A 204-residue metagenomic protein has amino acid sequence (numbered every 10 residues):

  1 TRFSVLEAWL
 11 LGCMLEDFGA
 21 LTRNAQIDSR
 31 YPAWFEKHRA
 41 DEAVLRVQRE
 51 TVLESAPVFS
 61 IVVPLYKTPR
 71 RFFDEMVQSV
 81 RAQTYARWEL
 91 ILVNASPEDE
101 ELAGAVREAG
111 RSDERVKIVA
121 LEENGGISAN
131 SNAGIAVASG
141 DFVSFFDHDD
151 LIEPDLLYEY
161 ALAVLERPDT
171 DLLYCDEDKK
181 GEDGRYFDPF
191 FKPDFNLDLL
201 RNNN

Functional and structural regions predicted by a protein language model:
E7-S79: N-proximal low-complexity "stem/linker" segments adjacent to membrane-targeting elements
R81-E123: Acidic donor-binding segment of Leloir-type glycosyltransferases
L121-A138: Glycine-rich, basic loop-to-helix element that forms the pyrophosphate-binding segment of sugar-nucleotide handling
V143: Short aromatic/hydrophobic "clamp" motif used to bind/position activated sugar donors
D147-L151, D176: The conserved acidic donor/metal-binding loop of glycosyltransferases
D155-F187: Conserved donor NDP-sugar-binding/catalytic core segment of glycosyltransferases
E182-N204: Short, flexible, basic/aromatic active-site loop/helix in glycosyltransferases
